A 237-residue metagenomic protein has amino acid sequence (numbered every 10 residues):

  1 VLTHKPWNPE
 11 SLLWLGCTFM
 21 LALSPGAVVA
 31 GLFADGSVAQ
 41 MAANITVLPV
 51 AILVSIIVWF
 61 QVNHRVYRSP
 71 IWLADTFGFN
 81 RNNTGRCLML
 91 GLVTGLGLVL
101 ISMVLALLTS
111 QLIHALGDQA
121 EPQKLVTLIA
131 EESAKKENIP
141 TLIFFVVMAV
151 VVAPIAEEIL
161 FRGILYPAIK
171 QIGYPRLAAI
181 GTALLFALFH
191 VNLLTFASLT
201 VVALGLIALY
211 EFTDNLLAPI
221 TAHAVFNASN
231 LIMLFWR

Functional and structural regions predicted by a protein language model:
V1-L107, Q111-L112, A228-R237: N-terminal, membrane-interfacial amphipathic/helix-forming hydrophobic leader that caps and precedes the first
T18-A22, I45-T46, V150-V151, G163 (+2 more regions): Hydrophobic alpha-helical transmembrane segments of integral membrane proteins, especially lipid-exposed positions
G31, Q111, A115, P167 (+2 more regions): Transmembrane helix-loop junction
D35-V50, P140-F145, Y174-T182, N215-A218: Membrane-interface starts of transmembrane alpha-helices
P49-L53, V147, A197-G205: Membrane-embedded alpha-helical segments of multi-pass membrane proteins, especially the transmembrane helices
V58-W59, T84-M103, A120-G173, A179-I180 (+1 more regions): Function-critical hydrophobic alpha-helical transmembrane segments in multi-pass membrane proteins
V66-W72, H114-L128: Peri-membrane helix termini and adjoining interfacial loops of integral membrane proteins
R176-R237: Functionally important transmembrane alpha-helices
